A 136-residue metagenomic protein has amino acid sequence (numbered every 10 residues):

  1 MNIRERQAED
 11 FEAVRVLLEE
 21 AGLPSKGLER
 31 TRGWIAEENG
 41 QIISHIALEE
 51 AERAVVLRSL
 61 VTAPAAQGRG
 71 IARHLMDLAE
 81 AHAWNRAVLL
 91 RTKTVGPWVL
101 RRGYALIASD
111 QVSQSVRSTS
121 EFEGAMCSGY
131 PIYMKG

Functional and structural regions predicted by a protein language model:
N2-A13: A short beta-loop-alpha structural element at the N-terminal edge of CoA-dependent acyl/N-acetyltransferase catalytic
E5, V16-G27: Helix-loop element at the rim of GNAT/NAT acetyltransferase active sites that forms part of the acceptor-substrate
I35, Q41-E50, A54-V61: Conserved beta-strand in the GNAT
E37-N39, K135-G136: Active-site beta-strand termini and strand-to-loop segments that position acidic
T62, G68-A81: Conserved acetyl-CoA-binding loop-helix of GNAT-fold acetyltransferases
A81-T94: Conserved GNAT acetyl-CoA-binding A-motif
K93-E121: Conserved active-site alpha-helix within GNAT-family acetyltransferase domains
